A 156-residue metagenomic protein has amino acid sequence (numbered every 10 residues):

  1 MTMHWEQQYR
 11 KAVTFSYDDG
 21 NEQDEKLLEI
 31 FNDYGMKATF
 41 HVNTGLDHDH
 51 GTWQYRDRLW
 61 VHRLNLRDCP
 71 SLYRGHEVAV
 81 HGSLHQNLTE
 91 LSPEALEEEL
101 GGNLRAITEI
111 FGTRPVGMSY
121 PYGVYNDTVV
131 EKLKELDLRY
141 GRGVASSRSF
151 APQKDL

Functional and structural regions predicted by a protein language model:
M1-F15: N-terminal pre-catalytic segment of deacetylase/amide-hydrolase enzymes
N21-E22, L84: Short, glycine/acidic-enriched loop or turn micro-motifs at the edges of active sites
E22-L28: Short N-terminal binding/cap micro-motifs at the start of the first secondary-structure element
Y34-E131, E135, R139, S147-L156: Metal-dependent polysaccharide deacetylase catalytic core of the NodB/CE4 family, i.e., the active-site-bearing domain
